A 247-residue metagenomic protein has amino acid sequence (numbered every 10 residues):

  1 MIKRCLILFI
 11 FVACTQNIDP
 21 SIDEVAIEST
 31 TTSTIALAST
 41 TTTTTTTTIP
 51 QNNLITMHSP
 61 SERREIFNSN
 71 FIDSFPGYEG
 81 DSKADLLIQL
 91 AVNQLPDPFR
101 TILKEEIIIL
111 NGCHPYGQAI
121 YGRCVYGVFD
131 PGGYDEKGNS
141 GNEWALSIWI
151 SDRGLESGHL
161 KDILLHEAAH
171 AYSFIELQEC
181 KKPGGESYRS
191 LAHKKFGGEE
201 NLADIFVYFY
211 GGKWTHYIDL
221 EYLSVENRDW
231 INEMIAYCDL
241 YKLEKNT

Functional and structural regions predicted by a protein language model:
M1-L8: Sec-dependent signal peptide recognition, specifically the positively charged N-region followed immediately by
V12-A13: C-terminal motif of bacterial Sec signal peptides marking the signal peptidase cleavage site
N17-I35, T45-V128: A metal-dependent hydrolase signature that marks the N-terminal structural subdomain at the beginning of catalytic folds
P98-N111, E179-G185, W214-V225: Surface-exposed patches in mature extracellular/periplasmic domains of secreted proteins
Q118-H159, A168, F174: Active-site scaffold of zinc-dependent metalloenzymes
S147-G154, F174-K195, H216: Substrate-binding clefts and substrate-entry loops adjacent to catalytic sites of polymer-processing enzymes acting on
A168-G184, L202, F206, Y210-T215: Catalytic Zn2+-binding segment of zinc metalloproteases
R189-T247: Metalloprotease/metallohydrolase-associated module, dominated by Zn2+-dependent proteases
